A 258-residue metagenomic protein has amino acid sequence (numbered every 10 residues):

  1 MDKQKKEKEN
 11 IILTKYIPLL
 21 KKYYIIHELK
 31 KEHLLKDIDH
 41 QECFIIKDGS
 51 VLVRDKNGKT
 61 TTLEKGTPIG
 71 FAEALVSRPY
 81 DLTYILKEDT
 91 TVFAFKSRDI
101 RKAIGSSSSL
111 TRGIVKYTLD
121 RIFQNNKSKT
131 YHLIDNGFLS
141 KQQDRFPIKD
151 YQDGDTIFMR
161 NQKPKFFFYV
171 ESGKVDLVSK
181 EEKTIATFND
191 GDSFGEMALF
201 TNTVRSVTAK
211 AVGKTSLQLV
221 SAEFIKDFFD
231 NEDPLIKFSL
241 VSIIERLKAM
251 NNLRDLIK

Functional and structural regions predicted by a protein language model:
M1-K258: Cytosolic regulatory regions built on CNB/CRP/Popeye-like sensor folds
